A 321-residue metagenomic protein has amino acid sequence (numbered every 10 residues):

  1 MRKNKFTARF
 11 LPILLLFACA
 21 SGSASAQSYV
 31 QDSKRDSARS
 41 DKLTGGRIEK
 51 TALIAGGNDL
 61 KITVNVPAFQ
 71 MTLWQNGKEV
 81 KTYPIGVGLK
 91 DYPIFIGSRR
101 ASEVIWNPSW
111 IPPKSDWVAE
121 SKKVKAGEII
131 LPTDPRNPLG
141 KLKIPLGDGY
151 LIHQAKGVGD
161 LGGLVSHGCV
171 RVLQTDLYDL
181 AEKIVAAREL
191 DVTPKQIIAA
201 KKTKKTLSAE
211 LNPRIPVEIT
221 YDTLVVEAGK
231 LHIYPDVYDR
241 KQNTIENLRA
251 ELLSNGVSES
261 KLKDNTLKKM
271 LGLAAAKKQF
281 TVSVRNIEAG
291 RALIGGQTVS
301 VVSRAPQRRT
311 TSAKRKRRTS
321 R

Functional and structural regions predicted by a protein language model:
R2-K5, L15, G22-R321: N-terminal pre-domains immediately preceding structured catalytic cores
F10-F17: Sec-dependent N-terminal signal peptides
